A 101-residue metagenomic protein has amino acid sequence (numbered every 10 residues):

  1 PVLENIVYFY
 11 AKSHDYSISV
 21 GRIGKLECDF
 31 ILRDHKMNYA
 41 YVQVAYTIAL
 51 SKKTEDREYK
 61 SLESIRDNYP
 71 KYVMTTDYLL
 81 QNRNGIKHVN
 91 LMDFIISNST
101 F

Functional and structural regions predicted by a protein language model:
P1-F101: A cross-kingdom feature that marks ATP-driven nucleic-acid transaction machinery
